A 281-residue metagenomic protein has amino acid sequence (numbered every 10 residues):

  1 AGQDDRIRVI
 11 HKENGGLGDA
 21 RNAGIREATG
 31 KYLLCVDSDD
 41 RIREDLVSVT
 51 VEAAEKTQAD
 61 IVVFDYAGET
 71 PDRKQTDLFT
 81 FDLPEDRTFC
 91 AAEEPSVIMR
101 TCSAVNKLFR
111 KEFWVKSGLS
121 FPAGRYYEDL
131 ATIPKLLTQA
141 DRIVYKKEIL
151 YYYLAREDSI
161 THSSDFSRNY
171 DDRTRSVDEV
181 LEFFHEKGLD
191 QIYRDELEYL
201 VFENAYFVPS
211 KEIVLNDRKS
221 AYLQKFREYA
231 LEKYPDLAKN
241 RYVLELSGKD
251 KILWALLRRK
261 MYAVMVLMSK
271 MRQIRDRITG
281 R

Functional and structural regions predicted by a protein language model:
A1-E182: Nucleotide-sugar donor-binding/catalytic module of glycosyltransferases that assemble extracellular/cell-envelope
L17, D39, S103, N169 (+5 more regions): General helical secondary-structure elements
L108-F109, V201-Y206: Solvent-exposed aromatic/hydrophobic patches embedded in short alpha-helical segments
K147, Y199-L200: A short, structural micro-pattern
I149-E157, S163-Q191, N204-L237: Catalytic core of nucleotide-sugar-dependent glycosyltransferases
D190-Y199: All-alpha amphipathic helical-bundle segments outside canonical DNA-binding/catalytic cores that form hydrophobic
V214-R281: Membrane-interface aromatic/basic loop that binds lipid-linked glycans or pyrophosphate carriers, typified by
